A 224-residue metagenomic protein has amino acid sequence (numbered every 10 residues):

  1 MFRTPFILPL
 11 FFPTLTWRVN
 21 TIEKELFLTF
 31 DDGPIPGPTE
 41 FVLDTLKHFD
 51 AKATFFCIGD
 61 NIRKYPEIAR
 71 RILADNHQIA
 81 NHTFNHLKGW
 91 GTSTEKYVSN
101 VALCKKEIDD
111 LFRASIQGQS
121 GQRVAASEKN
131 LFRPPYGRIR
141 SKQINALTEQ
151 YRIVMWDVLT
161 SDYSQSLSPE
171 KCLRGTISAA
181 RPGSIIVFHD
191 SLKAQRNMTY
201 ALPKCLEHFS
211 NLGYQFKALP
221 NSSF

Functional and structural regions predicted by a protein language model:
R3-T92, K96-A114, E128-K129: Active-site beta->alpha N-cap acidic-glycine motif
C57-I62, N85-K88, R138, L159-D162 (+1 more regions): Short histidine/acidic/glycine/proline-rich micro-motifs that form metal- and phosphate-coordinating active-site loops
R70, T94-V101, S168-L173, T199-P203: Charged helix-capping and loop-helix junction motifs
D109-M155: Domain-start "cap" segments at the beginnings of catalytic or binding domains
R138-I177, G213-F224: His/Asp/Glu-enriched short active-site or ligand-binding loop at hydrolase and phosphoryl-transfer sites
F209: Conserved nucleotide-state-sensing and coupling region of NTP-binding domains
